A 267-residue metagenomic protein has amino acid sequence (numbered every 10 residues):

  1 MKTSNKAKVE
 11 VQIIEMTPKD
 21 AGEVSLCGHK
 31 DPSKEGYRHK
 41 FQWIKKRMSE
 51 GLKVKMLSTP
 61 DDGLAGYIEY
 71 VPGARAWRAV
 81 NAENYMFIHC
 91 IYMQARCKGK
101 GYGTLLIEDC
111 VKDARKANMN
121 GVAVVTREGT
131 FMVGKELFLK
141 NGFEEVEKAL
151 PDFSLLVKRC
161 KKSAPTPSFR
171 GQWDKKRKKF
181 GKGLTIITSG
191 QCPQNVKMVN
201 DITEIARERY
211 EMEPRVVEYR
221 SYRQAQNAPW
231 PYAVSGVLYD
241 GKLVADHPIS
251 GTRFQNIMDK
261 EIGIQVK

Functional and structural regions predicted by a protein language model:
K2-D61, C192-Q194, M198-E204: Short amphipathic alpha-helix that is part of the acyltransferase structural core
M56, G63-A74, F87, Y92: Conserved beta-strand in the GNAT
R75, V125-T126, G142-L156, V244: Conserved catalytic-core motifs of GNAT/GCN5-like acyltransferases
A79-A95: Conserved acetyl-CoA binding element of GNAT-fold acetyltransferases
M93, G99-A114, K140: Conserved acetyl-CoA-binding loop-helix of GNAT-fold acetyltransferases
A114-E128: Conserved GNAT acetyl-CoA-binding A-motif
W173-E208: Local sequence-structure signature of Cys/Sec-based thiol-disulfide redox active-site neighborhoods
G241-K267: Non-catalytic, surface beta->alpha helical segment in thiol-disulfide oxidoreductase systems
